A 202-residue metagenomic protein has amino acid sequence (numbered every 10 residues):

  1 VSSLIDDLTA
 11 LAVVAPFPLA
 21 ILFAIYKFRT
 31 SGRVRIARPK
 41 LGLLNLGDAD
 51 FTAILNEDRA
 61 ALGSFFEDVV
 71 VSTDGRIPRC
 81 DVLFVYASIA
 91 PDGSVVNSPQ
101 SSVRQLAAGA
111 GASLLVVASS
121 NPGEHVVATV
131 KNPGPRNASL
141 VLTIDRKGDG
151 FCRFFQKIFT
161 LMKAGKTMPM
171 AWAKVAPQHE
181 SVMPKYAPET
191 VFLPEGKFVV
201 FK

Functional and structural regions predicted by a protein language model:
S2-T30: Hydrophobic, helix-forming membrane-interacting segments
Y26-A90, S98: A domain-level signal for caspase-like cysteine endopeptidase catalytic cores and their zymogen-processing architecture
D48-F51, S88-S94, N121-E124, K147-D149: Short acidic, S/G/P-rich loop/turn micro-motifs used as interaction or catalytic elements
T52, V96-Q100, V127, C152-F155: Conserved strand-to-helix beginnings and helix N-cap segments that scaffold or border functional pockets
I54, D58, L106, H125-N132: A short acidic, amphipathic alpha-helical/loop segment
P78, A110, R136: Structured loop/turn residues at beta-strand edges in well-structured enzyme cores
S88-A110: A short, glycine/acidic-enriched catalytic loop
S113-K202: Active-site-proximal C-terminal subdomain of hydrolase catalytic domains
